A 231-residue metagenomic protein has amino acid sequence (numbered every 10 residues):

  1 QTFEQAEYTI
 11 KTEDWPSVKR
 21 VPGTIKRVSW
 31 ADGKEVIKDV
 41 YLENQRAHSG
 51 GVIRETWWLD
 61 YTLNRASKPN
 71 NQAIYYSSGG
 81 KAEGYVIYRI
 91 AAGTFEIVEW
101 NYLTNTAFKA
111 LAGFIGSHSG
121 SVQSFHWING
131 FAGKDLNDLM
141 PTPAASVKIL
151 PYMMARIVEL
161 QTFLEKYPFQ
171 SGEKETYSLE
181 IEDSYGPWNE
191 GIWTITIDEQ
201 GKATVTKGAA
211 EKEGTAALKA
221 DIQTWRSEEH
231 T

Functional and structural regions predicted by a protein language model:
Q1-W15: Active-site-proximal cofactor/substrate-binding loop regions of enzyme domains
E13-E229: Intrinsically disordered, low-complexity, positively biased terminal segments
